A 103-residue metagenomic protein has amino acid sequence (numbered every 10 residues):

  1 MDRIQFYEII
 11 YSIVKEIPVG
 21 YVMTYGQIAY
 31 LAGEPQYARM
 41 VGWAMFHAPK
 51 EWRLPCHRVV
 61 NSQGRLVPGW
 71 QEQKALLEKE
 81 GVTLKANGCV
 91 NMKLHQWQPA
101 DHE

Functional and structural regions predicted by a protein language model:
M1-E103: Nucleic acid-binding interface residues in structured DNA/RNA-binding domains, emphasizing the DNA-engaging scaffolds
